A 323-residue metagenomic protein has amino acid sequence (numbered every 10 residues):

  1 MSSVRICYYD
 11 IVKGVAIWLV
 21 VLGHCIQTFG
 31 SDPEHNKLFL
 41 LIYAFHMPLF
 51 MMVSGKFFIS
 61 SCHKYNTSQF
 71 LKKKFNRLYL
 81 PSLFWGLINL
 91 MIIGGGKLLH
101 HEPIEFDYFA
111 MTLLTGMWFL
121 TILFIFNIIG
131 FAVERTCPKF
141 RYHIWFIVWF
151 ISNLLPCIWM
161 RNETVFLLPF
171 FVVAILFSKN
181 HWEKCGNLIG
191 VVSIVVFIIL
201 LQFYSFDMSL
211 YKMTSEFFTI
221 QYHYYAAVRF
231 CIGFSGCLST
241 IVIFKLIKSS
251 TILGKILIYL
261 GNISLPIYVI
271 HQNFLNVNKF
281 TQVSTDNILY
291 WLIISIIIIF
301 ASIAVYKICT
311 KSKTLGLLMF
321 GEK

Functional and structural regions predicted by a protein language model:
M1-K323: Alpha-helical transmembrane segments and their immediate juxtamembrane cytosolic regions
